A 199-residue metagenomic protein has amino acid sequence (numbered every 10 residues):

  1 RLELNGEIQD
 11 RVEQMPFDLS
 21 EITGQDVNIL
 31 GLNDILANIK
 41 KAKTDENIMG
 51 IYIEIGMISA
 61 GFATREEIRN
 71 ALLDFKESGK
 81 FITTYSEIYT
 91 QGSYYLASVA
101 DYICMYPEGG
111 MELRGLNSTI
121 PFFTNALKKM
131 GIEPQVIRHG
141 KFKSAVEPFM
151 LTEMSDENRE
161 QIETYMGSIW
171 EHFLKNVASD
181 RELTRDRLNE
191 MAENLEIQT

Functional and structural regions predicted by a protein language model:
R1-E193, I197-T199: Small-residue-centered hinge/linker elements
